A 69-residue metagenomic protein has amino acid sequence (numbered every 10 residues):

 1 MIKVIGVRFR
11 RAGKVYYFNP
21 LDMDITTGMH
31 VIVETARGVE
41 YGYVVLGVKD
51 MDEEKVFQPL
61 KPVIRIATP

Functional and structural regions predicted by a protein language model:
I2-G6: Short aromatic-glycine-enriched beta-strand elements
V7-Y17: Short, structured beta-strand/loop micro-motifs enriched in basic residues and often containing a Trp
A12-G13, A36-V39: A generic structural motif
D24-I25: Short, well-ordered loop/turn sites that connect or cap secondary structure elements
G38-P69: Terminal, basic amphipathic appendages of nucleotide-handling enzymes
